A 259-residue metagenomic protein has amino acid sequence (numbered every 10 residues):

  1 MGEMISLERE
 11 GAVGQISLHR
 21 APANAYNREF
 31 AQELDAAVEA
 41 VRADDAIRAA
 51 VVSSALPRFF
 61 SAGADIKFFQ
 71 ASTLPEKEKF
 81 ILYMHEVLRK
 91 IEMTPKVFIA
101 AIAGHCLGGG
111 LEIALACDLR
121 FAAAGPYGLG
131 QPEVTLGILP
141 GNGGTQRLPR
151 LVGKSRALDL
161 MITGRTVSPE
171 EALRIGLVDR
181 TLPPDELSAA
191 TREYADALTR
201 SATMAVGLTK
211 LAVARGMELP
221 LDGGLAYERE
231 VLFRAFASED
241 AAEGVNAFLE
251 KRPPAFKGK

Functional and structural regions predicted by a protein language model:
M1-S53, A71, L82, R89 (+1 more regions): Conserved CoA-thioester-binding segment of acyl-CoA-metabolizing enzymes
G2, N246-K259: Terminal low-complexity tails and localization/encapsulation signals of metabolic enzymes
E33, S54-R89, C106, G137 (+1 more regions): Glycine- (often His-adjacent) and acidic-residue-rich active-site loop that binds/positions the CoA thioester
A40, A122-Y127, V178-A226, E230-R234 (+2 more regions): C-terminal long alpha-helix characteristic of the crotonase
V87, A101, L107-M161, I175 (+2 more regions): CoA-thioester-processing core
L119, D159, T163-R165, E171 (+2 more regions): Well-ordered beta-strand positions
